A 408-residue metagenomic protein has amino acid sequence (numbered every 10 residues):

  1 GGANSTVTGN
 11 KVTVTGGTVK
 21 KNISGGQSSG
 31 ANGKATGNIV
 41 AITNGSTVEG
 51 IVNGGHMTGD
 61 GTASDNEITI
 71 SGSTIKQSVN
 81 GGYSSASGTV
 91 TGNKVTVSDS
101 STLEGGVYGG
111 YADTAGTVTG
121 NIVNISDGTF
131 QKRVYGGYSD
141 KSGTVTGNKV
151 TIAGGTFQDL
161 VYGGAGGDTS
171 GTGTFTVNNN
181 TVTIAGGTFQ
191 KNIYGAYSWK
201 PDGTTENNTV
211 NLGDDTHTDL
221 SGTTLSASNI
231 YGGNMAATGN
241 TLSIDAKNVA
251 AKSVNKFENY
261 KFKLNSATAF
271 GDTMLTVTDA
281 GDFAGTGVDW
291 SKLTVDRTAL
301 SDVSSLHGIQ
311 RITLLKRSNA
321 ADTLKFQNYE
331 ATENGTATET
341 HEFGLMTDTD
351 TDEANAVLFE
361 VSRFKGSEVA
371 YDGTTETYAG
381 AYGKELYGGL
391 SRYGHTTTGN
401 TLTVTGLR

Functional and structural regions predicted by a protein language model:
G1-G2, V40-A41, V52-G54, S100 (+8 more regions): Intrinsically disordered, low-complexity linker/propeptide segments enriched in Ser/Thr/Gly/Pro and acidic residues
G2, G30-A31, D140, G171-T174: Short consensus segments that form the blades of beta-propeller domains, in both extracellular/periplasmic
V7-V14, V19, I23-Q27, A35-I42 (+20 more regions): Fold-core signature of tandem repeat domains
T15, T43, S71, S98 (+17 more regions): A structural detector for beta-sheet-dominated domains
Y83, Y108-Y111, F130, Y138 (+6 more regions): Extracellular Ser/Thr- and Pro-rich, acidic-biased low-complexity repeat/linker "stalks"
G167-T172, T204, T332-T336, T349: Surface-exposed intrinsically disordered loops and tails
Y197-H307: Extracellular beta-strand/loop-rich repeat segments of large surface/secreted proteins
D296-R408: Outer-membrane translocation/initiation segment of Type V secreted surface proteins
